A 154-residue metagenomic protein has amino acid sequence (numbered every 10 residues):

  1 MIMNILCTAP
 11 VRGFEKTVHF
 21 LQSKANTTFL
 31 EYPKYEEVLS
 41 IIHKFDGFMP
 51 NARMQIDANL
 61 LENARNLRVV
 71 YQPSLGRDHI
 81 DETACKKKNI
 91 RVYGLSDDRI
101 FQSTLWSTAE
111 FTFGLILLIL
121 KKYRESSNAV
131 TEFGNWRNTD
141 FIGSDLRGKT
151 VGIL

Functional and structural regions predicted by a protein language model:
M1-F45: N-terminal glycine-/charge-rich "phosphate-binding" loop or analogous flexible N-terminal tail
T8, T108, T150: Ser/Thr-centric signal marking residues that sit in or immediately flank functional binding/regulatory motifs
E15, Y32-L39, M54-A58, H79 (+1 more regions): Structural motif corresponding to alpha-helix initiation and N-cap regions
H19, L39-S40, T83-A84, I142-S144: Short secondary-structure boundary/capping segments
T27-P33, P50-A52, A129-N138: Short gly/ser/thr-rich secondary-structure transition/capping motifs
G47-N128, R147: Phosphate/diphosphate ligand-binding glycine-rich loop within oxidoreductases
S126-L154: Glycine-rich NAD(P)-binding loop of Rossmann-like domains
